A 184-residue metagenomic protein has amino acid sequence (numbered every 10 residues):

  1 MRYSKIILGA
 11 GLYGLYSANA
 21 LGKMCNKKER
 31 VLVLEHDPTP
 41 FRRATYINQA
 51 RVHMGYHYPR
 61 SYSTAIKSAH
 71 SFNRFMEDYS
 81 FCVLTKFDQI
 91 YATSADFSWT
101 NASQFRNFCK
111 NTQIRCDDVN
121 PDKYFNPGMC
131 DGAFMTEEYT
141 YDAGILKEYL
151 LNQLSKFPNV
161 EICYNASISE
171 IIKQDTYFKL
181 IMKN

Functional and structural regions predicted by a protein language model:
M1-Y13, L32: Beta1/beta-strand and adjacent pyrophosphate-binding region of the FAD-binding site in flavoprotein oxidoreductases
A18, E29-V31, C116: Hydrophobic anchor at the start of a short beta-strand that flanks the dinucleotide cofactor-binding loop
G22-Y46: Glycine-rich FAD pyrophosphate-binding loop
Y46, A102-S103, G144-E148: Short, surface-exposed alpha-helical segments at coil->helix boundaries
Q49-G132: Dinucleotide-binding Rossmann-like beta1-alpha1 core, especially the glycine-rich loop that anchors the ADP
F134-N184: Helical element adjacent to the flavin cofactor pocket in flavoenzyme catalytic cores
